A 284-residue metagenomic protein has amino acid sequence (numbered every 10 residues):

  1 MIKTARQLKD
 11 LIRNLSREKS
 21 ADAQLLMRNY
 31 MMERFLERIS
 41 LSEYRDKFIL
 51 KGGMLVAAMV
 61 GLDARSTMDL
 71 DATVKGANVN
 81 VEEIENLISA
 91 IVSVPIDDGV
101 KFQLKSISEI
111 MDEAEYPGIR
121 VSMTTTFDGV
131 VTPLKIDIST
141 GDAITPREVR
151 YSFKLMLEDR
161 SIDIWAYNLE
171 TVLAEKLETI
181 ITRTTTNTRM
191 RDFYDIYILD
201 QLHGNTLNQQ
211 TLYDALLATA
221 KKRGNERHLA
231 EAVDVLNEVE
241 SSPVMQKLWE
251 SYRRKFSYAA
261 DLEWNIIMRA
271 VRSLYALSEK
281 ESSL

Functional and structural regions predicted by a protein language model:
M1-F48, A57-S66, L70-L284: Structured mid-to-C-terminal alpha-helical surface segments
